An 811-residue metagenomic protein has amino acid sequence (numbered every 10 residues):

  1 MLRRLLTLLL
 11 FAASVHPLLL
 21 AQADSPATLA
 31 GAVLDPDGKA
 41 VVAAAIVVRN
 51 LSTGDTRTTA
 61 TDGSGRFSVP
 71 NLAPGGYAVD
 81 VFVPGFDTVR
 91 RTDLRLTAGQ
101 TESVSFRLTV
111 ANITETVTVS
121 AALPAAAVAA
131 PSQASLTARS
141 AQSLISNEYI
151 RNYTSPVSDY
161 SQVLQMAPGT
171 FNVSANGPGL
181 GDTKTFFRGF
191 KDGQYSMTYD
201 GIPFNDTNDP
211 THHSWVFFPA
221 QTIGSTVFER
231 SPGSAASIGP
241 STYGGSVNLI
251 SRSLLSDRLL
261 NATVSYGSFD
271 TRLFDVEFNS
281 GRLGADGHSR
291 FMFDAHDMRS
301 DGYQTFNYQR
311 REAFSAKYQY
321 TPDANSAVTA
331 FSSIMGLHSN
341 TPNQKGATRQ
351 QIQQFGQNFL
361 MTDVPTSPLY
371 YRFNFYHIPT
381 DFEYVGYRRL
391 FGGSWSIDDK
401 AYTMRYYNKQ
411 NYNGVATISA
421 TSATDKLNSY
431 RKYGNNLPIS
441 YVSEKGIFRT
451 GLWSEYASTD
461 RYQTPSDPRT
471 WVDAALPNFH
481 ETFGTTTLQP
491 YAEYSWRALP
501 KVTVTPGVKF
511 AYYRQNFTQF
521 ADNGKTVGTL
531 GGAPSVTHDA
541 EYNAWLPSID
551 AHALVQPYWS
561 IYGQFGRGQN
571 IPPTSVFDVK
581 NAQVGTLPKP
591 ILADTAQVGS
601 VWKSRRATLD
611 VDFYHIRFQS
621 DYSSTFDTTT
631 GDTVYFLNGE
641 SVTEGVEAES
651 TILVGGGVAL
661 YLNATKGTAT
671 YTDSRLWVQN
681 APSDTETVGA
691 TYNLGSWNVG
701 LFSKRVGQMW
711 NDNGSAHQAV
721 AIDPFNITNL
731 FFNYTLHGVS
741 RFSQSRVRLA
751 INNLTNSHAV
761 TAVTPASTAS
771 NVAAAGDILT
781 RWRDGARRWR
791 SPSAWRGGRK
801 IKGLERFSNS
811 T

Functional and structural regions predicted by a protein language model:
L2-L5, L18-A127: Periplasm-facing N-terminal accessory domains of Gram-negative outer-membrane beta-barrel systems
Q142, R151-D206, G224, S231: Extracytoplasmic beta-strand/coil segments of soluble accessory domains associated with Gram-negative outer-membrane
M166-P168, F204, F217-T263: A beta-strand signature from Gram-negative outer-membrane beta-barrel systems, especially the internal plug domain
L259-N261, Y266-R299, Y303-N343, F375-G393 (+1 more regions): Transmembrane beta-barrel wall of Gram-negative outer-membrane proteins
A327, H377-N413, T417-K525, H552-L554 (+1 more regions): Face-selective signature of the C-terminal outer-membrane beta-barrel domain
G386-L390, W395-Y412, L554, S560-G566 (+4 more regions): Membrane-embedded beta-barrel scaffold of Gram-negative outer-membrane proteins
V504, Y512, F613-F618, Y635-G714 (+1 more regions): Gram-negative outer-membrane beta-barrel transporters
I549, G563, A596-V598, L660 (+1 more regions): Conserved C-terminal beta-signal and adjacent last beta-strands/turns of outer-membrane beta-barrel proteins
